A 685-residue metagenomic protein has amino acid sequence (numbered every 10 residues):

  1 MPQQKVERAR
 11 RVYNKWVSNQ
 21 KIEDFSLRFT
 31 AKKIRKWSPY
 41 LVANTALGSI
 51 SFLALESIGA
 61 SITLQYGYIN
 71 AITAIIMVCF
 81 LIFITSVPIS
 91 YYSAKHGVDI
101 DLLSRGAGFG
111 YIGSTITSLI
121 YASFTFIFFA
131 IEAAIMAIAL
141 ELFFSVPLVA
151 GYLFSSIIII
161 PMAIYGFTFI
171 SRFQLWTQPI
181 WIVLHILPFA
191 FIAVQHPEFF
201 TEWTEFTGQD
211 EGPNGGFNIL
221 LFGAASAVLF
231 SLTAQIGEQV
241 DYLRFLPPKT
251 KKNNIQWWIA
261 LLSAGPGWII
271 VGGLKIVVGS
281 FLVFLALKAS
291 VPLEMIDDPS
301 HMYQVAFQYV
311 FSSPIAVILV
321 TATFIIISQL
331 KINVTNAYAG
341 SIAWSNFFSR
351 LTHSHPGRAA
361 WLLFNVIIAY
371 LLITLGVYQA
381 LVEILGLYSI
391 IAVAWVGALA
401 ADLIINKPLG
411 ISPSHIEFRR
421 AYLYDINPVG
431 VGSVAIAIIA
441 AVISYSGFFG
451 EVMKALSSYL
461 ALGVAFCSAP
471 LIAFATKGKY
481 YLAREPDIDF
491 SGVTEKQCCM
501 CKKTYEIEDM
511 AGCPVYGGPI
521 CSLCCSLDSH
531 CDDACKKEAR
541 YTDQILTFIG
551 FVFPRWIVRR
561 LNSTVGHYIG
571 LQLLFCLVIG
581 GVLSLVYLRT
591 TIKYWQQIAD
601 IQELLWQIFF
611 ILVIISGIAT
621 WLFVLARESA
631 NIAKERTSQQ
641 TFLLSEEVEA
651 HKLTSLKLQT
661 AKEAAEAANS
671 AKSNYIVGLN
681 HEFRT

Functional and structural regions predicted by a protein language model:
M1-Y68, P188, I219-A224, F245-L261: Membrane-interface "cap" regions at the ends of multi-pass membrane proteins
F29, I180, V396-G463, R484-S491 (+2 more regions): C-terminal membrane-solvent junction of multi-pass transporters and transport-like membrane proteins
T45-S49, S118-A122, F143-G166, I180-A190 (+4 more regions): Transmembrane alpha-helical segments of multi-pass small-molecule transport proteins
F52, F80-T85, Y121-A130, W181-F191 (+3 more regions): Selective recognition of specific alpha-helical transmembrane segments in multi-pass small-molecule
V146, I182-Q209, L229-T233, G279-F284 (+2 more regions): Hydrophobic alpha-helical segments and their helix-loop junctions in multi-pass secondary transporters
L330, N346-Q379, Y422-A437: Loop-to-transmembrane helix boundary motifs in multi-pass membrane proteins
T542-H651: N-terminal membrane insertion elements
A650-T685: Primarily the dimerization/phosphotransfer
